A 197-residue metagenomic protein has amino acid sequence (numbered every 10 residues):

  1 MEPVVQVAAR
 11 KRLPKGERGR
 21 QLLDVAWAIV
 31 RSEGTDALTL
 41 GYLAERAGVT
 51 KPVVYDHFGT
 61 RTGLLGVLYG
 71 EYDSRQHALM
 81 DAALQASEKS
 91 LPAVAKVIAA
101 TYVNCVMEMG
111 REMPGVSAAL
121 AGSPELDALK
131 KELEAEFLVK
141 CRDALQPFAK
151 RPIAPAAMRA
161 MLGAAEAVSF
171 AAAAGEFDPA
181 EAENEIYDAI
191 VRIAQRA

Functional and structural regions predicted by a protein language model:
M1-E33, A37-R46, G63: Basic, helix-initiating cap at the start of DNA-binding domains
V30, L65-Y72, L79, L129 (+1 more regions): Alpha-helical DNA-contacting segments of helix-turn-helix folds
A47-F58: Short hydrophobic/aromatic patch on the recognition helix
V67, D81-E108, A149, A157-M161 (+2 more regions): Hydrophobic alpha-helical connector segments
D81-L84, G115-P124: Short linear capping/connector segments at secondary-structure termini
E108, E112, L129-E136, K140: Short, solvent-exposed amphipathic helices
M113-P114, A118, D127, K131 (+2 more regions): Hydrophobic/aromatic-rich alpha-helical bundle segments in the mid-to-C-terminal region
